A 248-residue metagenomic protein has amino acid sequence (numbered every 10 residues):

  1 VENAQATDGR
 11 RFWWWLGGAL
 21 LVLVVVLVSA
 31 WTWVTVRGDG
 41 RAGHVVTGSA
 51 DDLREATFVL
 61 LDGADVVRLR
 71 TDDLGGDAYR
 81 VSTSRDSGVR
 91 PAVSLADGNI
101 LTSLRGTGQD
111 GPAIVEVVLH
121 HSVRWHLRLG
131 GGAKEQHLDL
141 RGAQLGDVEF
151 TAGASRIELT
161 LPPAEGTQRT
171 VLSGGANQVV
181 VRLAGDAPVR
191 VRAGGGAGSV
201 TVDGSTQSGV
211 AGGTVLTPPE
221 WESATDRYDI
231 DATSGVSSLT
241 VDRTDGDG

Functional and structural regions predicted by a protein language model:
V1-W14, L23: Terminal targeting segments of Actinobacterial cell-envelope proteins
G9-R11, L27-S29, H121, T217: Acidic, low-complexity intrinsically disordered regions
W14-L16, T32-V34, H126, E222: Short linear interaction motif-like sites in intrinsically disordered regions of transcription factors
W15-W31: Hydrophobic membrane-insertion alpha-helices, especially the h-region of bacterial N-terminal signal peptides
W33-S103, I114-S122, H126-R128, E135-G142 (+3 more regions): Short linear S-[DN]-x-LW-Φ motif typified by the pepsin-like aspartic protease active-site region
S84, G111, E158-G248: Short, surface-exposed interaction patches in beta-rich subdomains that mediate adhesion/assembly near membranes
R105-D110: FAD-binding FR-type
